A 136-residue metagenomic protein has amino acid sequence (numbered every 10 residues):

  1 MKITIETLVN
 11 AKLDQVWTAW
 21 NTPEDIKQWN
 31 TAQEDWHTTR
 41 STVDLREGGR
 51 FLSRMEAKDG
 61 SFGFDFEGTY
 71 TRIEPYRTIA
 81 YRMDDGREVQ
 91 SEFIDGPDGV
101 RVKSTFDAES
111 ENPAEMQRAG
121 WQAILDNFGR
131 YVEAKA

Functional and structural regions predicted by a protein language model:
M1-D35: Hydrophobic ligand-binding cavity/cleft-lining segments
K2-T4, T38, F62-E67, G86-Q90: Short, surface-exposed coil-to-beta transition loops
T4-N10, D44, R54, T69 (+1 more regions): Generic structural detector for well-ordered beta-strands
L13-D14, L45-R46, T71-Y76, E92-R101: A short, structured loop/turn motif at beta-sheet edges
V16, I26, F51-S53, Y70 (+3 more regions): Hydrophobic pocket/interface hotspot
N21, L125-A136: Short amphipathic alpha-helical signal-transduction/dimerization elements
T38-Y81: Glycine-rich portal/gate segments that line the openings of hydrophobic small-molecule binding cavities
T78-A123, N127-F128: Beta-strand/loop substructures that line and gate deep hydrophobic ligand-binding cavities in soluble
